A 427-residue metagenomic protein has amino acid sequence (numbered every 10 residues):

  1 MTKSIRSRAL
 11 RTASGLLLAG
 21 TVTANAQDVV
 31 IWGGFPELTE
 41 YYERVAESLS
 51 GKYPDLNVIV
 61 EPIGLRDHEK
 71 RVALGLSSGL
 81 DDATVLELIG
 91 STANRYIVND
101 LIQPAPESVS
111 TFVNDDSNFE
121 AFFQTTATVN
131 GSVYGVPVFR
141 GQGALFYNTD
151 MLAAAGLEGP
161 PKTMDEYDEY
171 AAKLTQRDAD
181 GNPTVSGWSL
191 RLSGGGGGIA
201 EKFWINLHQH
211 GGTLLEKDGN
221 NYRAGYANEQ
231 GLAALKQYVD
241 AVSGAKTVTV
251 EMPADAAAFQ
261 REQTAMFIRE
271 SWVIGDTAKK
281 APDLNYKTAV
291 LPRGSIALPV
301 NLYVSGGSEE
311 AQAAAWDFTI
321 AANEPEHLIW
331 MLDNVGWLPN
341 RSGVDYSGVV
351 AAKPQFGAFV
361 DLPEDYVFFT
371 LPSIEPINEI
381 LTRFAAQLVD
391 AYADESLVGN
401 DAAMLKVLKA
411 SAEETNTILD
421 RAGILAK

Functional and structural regions predicted by a protein language model:
D28, S48-F119, A153-K162, A265-M266 (+1 more regions): Extracytoplasmic "Venus flytrap"/periplasmic binding protein-like
E37-N57, F384: Short, polar/charged alpha-helical segment
G51, A153, Y366-K427: Conserved C-terminal helix/tail region of periplasmic/extracytoplasmic solute-binding proteins
I89-Q142, I199-K202, N206, D283 (+3 more regions): Hinge/lid segment of periplasmic solute-binding proteins
N94-R95, V273-D283, P292-Q387, A426-K427: C-terminal lobe and pocket-closing loops of periplasmic/extracytoplasmic Venus-flytrap solute-binding proteins
S132-V138, G143, D168-R223: Extracytoplasmic/periplasmic solute-binding protein
Y170-K173, K217-T249: Glycine-centered hinge/linker elements that transmit conformational signals in sensory and ligand-binding systems
K202-I205, A233-A314: Extracytoplasmic/periplasmic substrate-binding proteins
